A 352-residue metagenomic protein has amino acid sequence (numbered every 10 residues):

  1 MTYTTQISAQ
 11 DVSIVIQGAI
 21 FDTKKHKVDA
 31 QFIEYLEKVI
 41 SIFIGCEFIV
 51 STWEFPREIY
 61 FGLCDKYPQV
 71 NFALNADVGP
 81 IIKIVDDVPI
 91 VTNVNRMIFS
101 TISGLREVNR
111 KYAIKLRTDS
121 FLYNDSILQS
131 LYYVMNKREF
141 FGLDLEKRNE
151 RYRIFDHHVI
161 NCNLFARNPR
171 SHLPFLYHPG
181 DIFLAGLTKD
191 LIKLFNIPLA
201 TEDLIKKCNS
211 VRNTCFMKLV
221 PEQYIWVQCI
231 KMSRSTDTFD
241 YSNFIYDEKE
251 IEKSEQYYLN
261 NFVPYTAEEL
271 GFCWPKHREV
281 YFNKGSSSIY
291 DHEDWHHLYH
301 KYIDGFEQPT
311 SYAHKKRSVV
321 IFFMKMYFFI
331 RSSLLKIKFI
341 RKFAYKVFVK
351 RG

Functional and structural regions predicted by a protein language model:
M1, G285, Y290-G352: Membrane-proximal basic amphipathic "stem/tether" segments
M1-I33: N-proximal low-complexity "stem/linker" segments adjacent to membrane-targeting elements
A19-K25, F55-R57, G79, S120-L122 (+1 more regions): Short acidic, S/G/P-rich loop/turn micro-motifs used as interaction or catalytic elements
F21-Q31, I82-N93, D125-M135, K207-M217: Short, flexible/disordered intra-domain loops and linkers
Q31-C46: Short, acidic, metal-binding catalytic loop of nucleotide-sugar glycosyltransferases
S51-E107: Active-site-proximal specificity loops/subdomain of glycosyltransferases
K111-Y123: Short beta-strand-to-loop acidic/aromatic patch adjacent to the donor-nucleotide binding site
L122-H297: Catalytic core and acceptor-binding pocket of nucleotide-sugar-dependent glycosyltransferases
